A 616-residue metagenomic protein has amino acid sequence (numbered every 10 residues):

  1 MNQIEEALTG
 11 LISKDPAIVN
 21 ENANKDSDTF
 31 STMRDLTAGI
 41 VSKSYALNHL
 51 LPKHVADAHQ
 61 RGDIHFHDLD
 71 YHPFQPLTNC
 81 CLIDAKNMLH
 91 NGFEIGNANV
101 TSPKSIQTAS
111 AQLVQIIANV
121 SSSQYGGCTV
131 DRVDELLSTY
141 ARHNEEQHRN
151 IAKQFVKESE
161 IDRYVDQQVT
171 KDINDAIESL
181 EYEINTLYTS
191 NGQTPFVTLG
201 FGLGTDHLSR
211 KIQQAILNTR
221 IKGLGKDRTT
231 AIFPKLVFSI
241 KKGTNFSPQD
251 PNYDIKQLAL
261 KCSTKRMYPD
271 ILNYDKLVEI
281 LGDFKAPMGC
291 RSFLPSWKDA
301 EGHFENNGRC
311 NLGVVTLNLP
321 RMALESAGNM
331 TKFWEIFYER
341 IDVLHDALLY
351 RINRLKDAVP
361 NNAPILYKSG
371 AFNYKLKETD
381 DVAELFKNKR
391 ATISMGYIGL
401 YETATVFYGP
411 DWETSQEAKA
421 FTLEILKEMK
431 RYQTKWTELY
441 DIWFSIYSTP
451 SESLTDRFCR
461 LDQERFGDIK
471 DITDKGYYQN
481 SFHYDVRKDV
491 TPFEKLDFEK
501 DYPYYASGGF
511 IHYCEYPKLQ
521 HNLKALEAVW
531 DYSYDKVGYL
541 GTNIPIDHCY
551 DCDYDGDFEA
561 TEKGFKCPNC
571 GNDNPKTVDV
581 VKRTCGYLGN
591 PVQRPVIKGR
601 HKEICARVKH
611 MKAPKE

Functional and structural regions predicted by a protein language model:
N2-K389, P410, S415-K576, V580: Conserved catalytic cores of very large enzyme subunits
L319, R390-S394, K582-C585, Q593: Generic secondary-structure boundary/loop-capping signal
I393-V406, K427, R583: Contiguous, well-ordered alpha-helical segments that form the cores/surfaces of helical PPI scaffolds
G396-G399, G508, G586, G599: Glycine-centered flexibility sites
G571-E616: Long insertion/accessory domains within large nucleic-acid-processing enzymes
